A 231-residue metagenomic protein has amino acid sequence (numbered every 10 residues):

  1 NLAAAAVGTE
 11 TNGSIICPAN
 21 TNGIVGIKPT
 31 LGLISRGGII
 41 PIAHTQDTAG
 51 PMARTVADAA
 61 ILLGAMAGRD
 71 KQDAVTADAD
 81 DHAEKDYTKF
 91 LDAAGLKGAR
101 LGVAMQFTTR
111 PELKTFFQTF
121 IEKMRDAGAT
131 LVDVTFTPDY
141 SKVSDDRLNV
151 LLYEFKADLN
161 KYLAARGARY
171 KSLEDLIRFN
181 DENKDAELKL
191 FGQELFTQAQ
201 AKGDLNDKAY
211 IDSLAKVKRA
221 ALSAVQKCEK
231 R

Functional and structural regions predicted by a protein language model:
N1-N20, M52-V56, L63: Active-site-proximal alpha-helical scaffold in enzymes
L2-A5, T55, G98-A99, A127-G128 (+1 more regions): Loop/turn elements at helix/coil->beta-strand transitions in domains of secreted/extracellular proteins
A4, D212-R219, S223-R231: Short, intrinsically disordered, charge-balanced linker/junction segments flanking boundaries in proteins
T11-G37: Glycine/threonine-rich beta-strand-loop-alpha-helix active-site module that forms ligand/phosphate-binding
K28-F116, P138-S141, E182: A short helix-breaking turn/cap at a secondary-structure junction
F90-A104, L152-A220: Short helix-loop capping/hinge segments that flank enzyme active sites or metal/cofactor-binding pockets
M124: Phosphate-binding active sites in nucleotide-utilizing proteins
A129-D146: Short connector loops at secondary-structure junctions
